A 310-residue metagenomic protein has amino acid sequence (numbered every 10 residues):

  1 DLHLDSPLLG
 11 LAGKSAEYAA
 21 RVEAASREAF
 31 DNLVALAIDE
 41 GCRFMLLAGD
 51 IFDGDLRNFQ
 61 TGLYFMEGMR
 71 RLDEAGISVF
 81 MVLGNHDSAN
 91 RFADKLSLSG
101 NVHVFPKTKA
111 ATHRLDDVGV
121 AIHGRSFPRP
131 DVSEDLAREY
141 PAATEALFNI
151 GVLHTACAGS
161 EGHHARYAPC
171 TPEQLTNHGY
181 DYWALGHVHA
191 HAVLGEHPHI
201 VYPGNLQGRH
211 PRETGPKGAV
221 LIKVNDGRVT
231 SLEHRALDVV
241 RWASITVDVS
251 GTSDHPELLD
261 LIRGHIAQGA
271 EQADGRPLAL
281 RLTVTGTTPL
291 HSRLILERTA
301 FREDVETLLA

Functional and structural regions predicted by a protein language model:
D1-G62: N-terminal active-site segment of His-dependent metallophosphoesterases
D1-Y18, K217, K223-D248: Domain-start "cap" segments at the beginnings of catalytic or binding domains
D5, D50-G54, A156-G159, T287-P289: A short, flexible beta-alpha/helix-coil linker loop
S15, F44, D55-V201, N205-S231: His/Asp/Glu-rich metal-coordinating catalytic cores of metallo-dependent phosphodiesterases/hydrolases acting on
E23-R27, T61-G62, S133, H164-A165 (+2 more regions): A conditional alpha-helix N-cap/helix-loop micro-motif detector
A29-D39, R114, L136-A143, I266-A270: Short amphipathic alpha-helices and their capping/turn segments at secondary-structure boundaries
A48, G186, T285: Conserved residues at the C-terminal ends of beta-strands
L237-A310: Accessory, non-catalytic peripheral segments of nucleic-acid enzymes
